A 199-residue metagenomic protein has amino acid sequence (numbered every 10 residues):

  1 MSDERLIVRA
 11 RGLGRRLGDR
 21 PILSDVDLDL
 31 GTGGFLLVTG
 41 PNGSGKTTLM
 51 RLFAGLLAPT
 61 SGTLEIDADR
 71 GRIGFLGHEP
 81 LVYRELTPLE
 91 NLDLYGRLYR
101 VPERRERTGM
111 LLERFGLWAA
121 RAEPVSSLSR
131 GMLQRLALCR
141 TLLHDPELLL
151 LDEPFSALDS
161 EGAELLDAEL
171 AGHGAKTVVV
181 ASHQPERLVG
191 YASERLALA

Functional and structural regions predicted by a protein language model:
V8, L23-D25: Conserved structural motif at the start of ABC-family nucleotide-binding domains
T39-P41: The feature captures the beta-strand-to-loop junction immediately N-terminal to the Walker
A54: Helix-to-loop junction immediately C-terminal to a conserved catalytic motif
D93, E103-A120: Conserved ABC ATPase "signature" region
L138: Hydrophobic anchor residue at the start of the ABC signature
L149-E153: Catalytic Walker B motif of ABC-type/P-loop ATPase nucleotide-binding domains
